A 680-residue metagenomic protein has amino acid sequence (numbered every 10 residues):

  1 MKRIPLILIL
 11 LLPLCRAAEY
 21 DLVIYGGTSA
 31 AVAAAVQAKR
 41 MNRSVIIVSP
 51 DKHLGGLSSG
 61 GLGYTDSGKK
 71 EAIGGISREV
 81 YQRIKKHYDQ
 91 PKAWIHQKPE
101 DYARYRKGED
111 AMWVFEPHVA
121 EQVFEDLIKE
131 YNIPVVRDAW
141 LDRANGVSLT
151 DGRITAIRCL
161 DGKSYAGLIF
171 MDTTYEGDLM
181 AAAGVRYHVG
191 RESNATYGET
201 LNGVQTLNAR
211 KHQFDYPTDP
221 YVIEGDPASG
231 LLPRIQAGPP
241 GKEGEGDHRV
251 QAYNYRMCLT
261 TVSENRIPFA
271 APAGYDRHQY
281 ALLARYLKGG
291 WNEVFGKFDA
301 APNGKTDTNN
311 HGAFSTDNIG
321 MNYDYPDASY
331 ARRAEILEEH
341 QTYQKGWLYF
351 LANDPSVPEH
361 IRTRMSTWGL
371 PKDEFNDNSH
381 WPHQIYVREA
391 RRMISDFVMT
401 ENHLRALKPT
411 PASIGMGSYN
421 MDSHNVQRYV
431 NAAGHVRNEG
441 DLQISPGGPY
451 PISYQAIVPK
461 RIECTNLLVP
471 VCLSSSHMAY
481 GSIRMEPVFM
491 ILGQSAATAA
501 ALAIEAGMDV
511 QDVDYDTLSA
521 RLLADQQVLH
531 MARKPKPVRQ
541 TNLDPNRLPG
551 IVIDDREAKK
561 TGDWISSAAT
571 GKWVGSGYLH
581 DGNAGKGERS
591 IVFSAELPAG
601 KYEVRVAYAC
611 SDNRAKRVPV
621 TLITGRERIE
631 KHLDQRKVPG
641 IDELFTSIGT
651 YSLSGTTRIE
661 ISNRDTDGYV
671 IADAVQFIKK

Functional and structural regions predicted by a protein language model:
M1-I4: Positively charged n-region of N-terminal signal peptides that target proteins for export
L8-R16: Hydrophobic h-region of N-terminal signal peptides that target proteins for export in Gram-negative bacteria
A18-T28: Beta1/beta-strand and adjacent pyrophosphate-binding region of the FAD-binding site in flavoprotein oxidoreductases
A31: N-terminal Rossmann-fold NAD(P) dinucleotide-binding loop
A38: Aromatic pocket-lining residues of Rossmann-like dinucleotide-binding sites
R43-S44, S49-G146, H188, T196-G198: Conserved N-terminal/central alpha/beta ligand/cofactor-binding core
E121, T155-A156, K163-I169, T173-L543: Flavin (FAD/FMN)-binding glycine-rich loop and adjacent Rossmann-like elements that form
T541-K680: Extracytoplasmic
